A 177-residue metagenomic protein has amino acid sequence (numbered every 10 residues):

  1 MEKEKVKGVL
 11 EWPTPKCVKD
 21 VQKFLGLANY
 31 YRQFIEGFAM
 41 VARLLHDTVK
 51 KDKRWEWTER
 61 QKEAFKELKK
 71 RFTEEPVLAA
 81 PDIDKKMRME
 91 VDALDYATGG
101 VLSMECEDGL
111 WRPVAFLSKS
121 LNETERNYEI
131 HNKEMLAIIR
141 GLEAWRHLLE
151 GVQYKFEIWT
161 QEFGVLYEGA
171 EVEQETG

Functional and structural regions predicted by a protein language model:
M1-K85, T160-E162: C-terminal reverse transcriptase regions that engage the nucleic-acid substrate
A28-Y31, E134-V152: Metal-dependent nuclease catalytic cores in nucleic-acid-processing enzymes, especially RNase H-like/related
K85-A93: Two-metal-ion RNase H-like nuclease active-site motif
R88, Q153-W159: Short glycine-rich phosphate-binding loop at a beta-alpha junction
D95-M104: Acidic, metal-ligating active-site segments
M104-L110, T124, A144-V152: Secondary-structure transition/capping motifs at alpha-helix termini and the adjoining loop/turn into the next element
D108-L136, R140, W159-E171: A short, polar/acidic, helix/strand-boundary loop motif
E175-G177: Phosphate/diphosphate-binding loops
